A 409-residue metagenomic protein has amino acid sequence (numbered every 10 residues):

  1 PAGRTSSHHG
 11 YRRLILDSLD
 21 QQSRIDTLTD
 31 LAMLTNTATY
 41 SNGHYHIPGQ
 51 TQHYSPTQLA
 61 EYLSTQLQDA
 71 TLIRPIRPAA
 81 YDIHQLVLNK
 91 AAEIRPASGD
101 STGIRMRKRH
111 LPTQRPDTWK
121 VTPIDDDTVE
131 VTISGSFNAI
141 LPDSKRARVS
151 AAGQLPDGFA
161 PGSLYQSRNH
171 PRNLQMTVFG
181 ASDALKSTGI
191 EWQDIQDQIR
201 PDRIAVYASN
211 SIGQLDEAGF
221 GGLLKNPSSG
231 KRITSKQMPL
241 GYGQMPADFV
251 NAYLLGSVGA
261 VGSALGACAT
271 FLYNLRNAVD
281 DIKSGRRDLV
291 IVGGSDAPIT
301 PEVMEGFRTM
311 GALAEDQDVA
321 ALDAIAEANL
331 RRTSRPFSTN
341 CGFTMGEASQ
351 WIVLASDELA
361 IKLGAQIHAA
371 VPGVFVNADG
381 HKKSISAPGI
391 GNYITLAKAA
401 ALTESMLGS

Functional and structural regions predicted by a protein language model:
P1-S163, E358-V371, E404-S405: ACP-dependent fatty acid/polyketide chain-elongation machinery
A2-T5, N210-G213, S295-I299, E358 (+1 more regions): Glycine-rich beta-alpha junction loops
L16, D318-S409: Condensing-enzyme catalytic core mediating Claisen C-C bond formation in acyl metabolism
A80, T128-Q175, G213-N277, M310 (+1 more regions): Conserved catalytic cysteine-centered active-site region of acyl-thioester-dependent Claisen-condensing enzymes
L174-T234: Hydrophobic alpha-helical hairpins/lids featuring a short glycine-rich hinge
M176-I190, G243, A247, V261-D296 (+1 more regions): Active-site-proximal alpha-helical scaffold in enzymes
D194-A205, A260-G266, V290-S295, Q366-F375 (+1 more regions): Beta-strand segments within the central parallel beta-sheet cores of soluble alpha/beta enzyme folds
E217-G221, L275, T300-G306, A365 (+1 more regions): Short acidic, glycine/serine/threonine-rich loops at helix termini
